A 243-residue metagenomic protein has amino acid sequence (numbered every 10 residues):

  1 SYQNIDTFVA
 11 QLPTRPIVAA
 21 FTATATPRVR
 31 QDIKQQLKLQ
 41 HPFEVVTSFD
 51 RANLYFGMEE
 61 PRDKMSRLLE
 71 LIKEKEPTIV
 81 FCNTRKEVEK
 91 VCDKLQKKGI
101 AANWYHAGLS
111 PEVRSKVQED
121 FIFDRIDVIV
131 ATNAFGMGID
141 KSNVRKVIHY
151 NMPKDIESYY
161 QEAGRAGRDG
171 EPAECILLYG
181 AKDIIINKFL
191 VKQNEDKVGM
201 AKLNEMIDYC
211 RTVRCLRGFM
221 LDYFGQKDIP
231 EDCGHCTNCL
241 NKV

Functional and structural regions predicted by a protein language model:
S1-A201, Q226-P230, T237-N238: Helicase motor core with emphasis on the C-terminal RecA-like subdomain
K202, I207-V243: Cys/His-rich short segments
